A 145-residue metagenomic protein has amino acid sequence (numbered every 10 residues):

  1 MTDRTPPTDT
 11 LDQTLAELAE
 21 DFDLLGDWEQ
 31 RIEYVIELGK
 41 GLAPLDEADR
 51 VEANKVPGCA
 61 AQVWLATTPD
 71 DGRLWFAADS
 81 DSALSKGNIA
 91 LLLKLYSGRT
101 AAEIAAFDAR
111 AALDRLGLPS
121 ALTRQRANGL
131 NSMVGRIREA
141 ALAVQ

Functional and structural regions predicted by a protein language model:
T2-P6: Intrinsically disordered, low-complexity regions enriched in acidic/Ser/Thr/Pro/Gln residues
T10-A48: Extended low-complexity intrinsically disordered regions
A19, A90-L93: Amphipathic alpha-helical segments within well-ordered protein domains
R31, A61, L84-I89, T100 (+2 more regions): Amphipathic alpha-helical interface surfaces
G39, L95-Y96, I137, A141: Generic structural signal for hydrophobic core residues of well-folded globular domains
E47-T68: Structured beta-strand/loop patches that form or line metal/cofactor-binding pockets in enzymes
T68-L84, L93-S97: Conserved interaction-surface patches within small, structured recognition/assembly domains
S80, A102, A111-Q145: C-terminal binding/interaction regions
